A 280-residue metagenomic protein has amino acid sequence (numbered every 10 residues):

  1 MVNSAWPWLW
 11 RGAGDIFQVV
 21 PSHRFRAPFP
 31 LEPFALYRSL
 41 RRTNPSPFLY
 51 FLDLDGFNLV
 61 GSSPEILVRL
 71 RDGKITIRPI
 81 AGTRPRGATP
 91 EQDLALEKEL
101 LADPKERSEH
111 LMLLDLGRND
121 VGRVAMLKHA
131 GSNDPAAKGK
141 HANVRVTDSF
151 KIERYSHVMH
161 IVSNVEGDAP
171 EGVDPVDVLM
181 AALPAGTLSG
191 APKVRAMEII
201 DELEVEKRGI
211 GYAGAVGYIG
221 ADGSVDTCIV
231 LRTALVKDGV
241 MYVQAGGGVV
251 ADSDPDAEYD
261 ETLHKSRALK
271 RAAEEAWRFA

Functional and structural regions predicted by a protein language model:
M1-A280: Extended alpha-helical targeting/anchoring segments, especially N-terminal organellar/secretory targeting helices
